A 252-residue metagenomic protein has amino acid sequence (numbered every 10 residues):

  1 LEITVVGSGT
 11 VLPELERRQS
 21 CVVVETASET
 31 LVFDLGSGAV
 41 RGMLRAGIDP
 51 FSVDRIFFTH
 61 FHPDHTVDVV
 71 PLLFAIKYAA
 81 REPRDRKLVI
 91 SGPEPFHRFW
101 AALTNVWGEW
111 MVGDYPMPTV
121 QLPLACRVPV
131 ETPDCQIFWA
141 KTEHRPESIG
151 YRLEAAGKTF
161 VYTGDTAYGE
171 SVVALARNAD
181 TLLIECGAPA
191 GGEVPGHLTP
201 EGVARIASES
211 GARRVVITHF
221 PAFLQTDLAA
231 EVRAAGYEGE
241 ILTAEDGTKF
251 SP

Functional and structural regions predicted by a protein language model:
L1-Y162, A167, V172-A174, A229-P252: Binuclear metal-dependent hydrolase catalytic cores
A167-F250: Cap/insert and terminal regions of metallo-dependent hydrolase folds
